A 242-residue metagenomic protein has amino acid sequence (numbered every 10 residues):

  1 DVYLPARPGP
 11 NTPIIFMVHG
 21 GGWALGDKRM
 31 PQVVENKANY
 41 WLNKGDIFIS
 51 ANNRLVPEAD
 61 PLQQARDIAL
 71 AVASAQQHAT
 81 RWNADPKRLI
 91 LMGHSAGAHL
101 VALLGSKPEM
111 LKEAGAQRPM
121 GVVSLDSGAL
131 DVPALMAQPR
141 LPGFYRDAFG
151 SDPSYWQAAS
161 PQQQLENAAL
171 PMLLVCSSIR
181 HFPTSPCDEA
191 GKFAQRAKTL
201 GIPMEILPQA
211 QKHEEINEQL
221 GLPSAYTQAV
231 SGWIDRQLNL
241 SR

Functional and structural regions predicted by a protein language model:
D1-P10, W82, Q162-E166: Short beta-strand-to-loop junctions in surface cap/lid or active-site-entrance loops
N11-G22: Short beta-strand element of the alpha/beta-hydrolase
R29-K37, I49-R88, L220-L222: Catalytic nucleophile-loop/oxyanion-hole region of alpha/beta-hydrolase and closely related hydrolase-like folds
L42, L141-S151, S177-E205: Active-site-adjacent alpha-helix of alpha/beta-hydrolase-fold enzymes
A73-A137: Primarily recognizes the serine-hydrolase "nucleophile elbow" in alpha/beta-hydrolase and SGNH/GDSL folds
G128, V132-Q164: Mobile cap/lid helix-loop segments that gate and shape the active-site cleft of serine hydrolases
A168, L174-S177: Short beta-strand/loop motif that positions the catalytic acidic residue of the alpha/beta-hydrolase fold
V175, G191-A194, K198-R242: C-terminal catalytic histidine-bearing segment of alpha/beta-hydrolase fold enzymes
